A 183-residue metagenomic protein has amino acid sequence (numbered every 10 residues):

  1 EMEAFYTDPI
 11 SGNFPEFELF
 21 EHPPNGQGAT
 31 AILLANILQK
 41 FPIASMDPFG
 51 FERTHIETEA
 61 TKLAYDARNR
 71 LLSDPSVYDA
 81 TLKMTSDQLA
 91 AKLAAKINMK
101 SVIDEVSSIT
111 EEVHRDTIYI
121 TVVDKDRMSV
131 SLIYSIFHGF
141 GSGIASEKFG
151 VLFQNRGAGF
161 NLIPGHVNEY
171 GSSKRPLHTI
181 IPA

Functional and structural regions predicted by a protein language model:
E1-P24: Long, well-ordered, tryptophan-enriched scaffold segments
F5-Y6, H114-T117, I180: Short, small/polar residue-rich loop motifs at catalytic or cofactor-binding pockets
I10-G12, N36, P182-A183: Short beta-strand elements
L19, S45-F49, G165-Y170: Short beta-alpha connecting loops at secondary-structure transitions that line or flank enzyme active sites
F20-G28, T117-I118, I133-I144: Glycine-rich phosphate/pyrophosphate-binding beta-alpha loops
L33: Protein kinase glycine-rich loop
K40-I136, K148-F149, R156: Internal maturation/activation junctions in enzymes
M128-A183: Active-site rim segments in enzyme catalytic domains, especially the processed small/beta chain of N-terminal
